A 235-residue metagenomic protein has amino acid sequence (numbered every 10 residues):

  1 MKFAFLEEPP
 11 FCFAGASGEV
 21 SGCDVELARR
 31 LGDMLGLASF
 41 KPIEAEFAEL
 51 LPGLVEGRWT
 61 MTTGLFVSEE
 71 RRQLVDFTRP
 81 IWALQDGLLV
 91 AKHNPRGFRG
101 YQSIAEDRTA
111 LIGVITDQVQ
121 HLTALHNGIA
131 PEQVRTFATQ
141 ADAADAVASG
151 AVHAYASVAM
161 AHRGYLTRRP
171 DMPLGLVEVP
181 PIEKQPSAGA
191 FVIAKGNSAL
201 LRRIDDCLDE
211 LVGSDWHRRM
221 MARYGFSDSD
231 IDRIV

Functional and structural regions predicted by a protein language model:
M1-K41, E49, R218-V235: N-terminal hydrophobic or amphipathic helices and topogenic motifs
K2, L6-P10, G18-L35, V90-A138 (+1 more regions): Bilobed "Venus flytrap"/periplasmic-binding protein-like clamshell domains and structurally analogous long
L6, A83-G87, T167-L208, S227-V235: Periplasmic-binding protein-like
P10-G15, R71-Q73, A188: A short acidic, helix-capping loop that chelates divalent metal ions and anchors anionic groups
G22-L35, K92-P95, Q102, E106 (+3 more regions): Extended ligand-binding regions for polar small-molecule ligands
R29, K41-I104, G175-K184: Acidic, polar ligand-binding/catalytic clefts
D33-M34, I43-E44, A48-M61, V75-D76 (+4 more regions): Short helices/loops that flank or line small-molecule/ion binding pockets
